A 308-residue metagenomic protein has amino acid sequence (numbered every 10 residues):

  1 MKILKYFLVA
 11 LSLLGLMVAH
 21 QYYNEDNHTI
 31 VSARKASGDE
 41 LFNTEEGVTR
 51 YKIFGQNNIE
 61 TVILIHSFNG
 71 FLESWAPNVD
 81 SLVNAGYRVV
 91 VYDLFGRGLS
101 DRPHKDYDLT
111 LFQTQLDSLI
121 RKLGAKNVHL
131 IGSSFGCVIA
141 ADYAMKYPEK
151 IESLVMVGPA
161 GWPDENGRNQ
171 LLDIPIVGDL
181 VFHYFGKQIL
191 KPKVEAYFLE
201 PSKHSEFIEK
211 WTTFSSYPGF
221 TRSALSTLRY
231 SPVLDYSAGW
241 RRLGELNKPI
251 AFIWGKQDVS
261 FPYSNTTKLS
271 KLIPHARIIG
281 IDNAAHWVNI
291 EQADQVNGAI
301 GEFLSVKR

Functional and structural regions predicted by a protein language model:
M1-E60, N84-Y87, K126, S237 (+1 more regions): Alpha/beta-hydrolase fold catalytic core
T29-I30, R168, Y184-E245: Conserved alpha/beta-hydrolase catalytic His-Asp/Glu region
T44-E46, K52, V91-I131, G298: Active-site loop/oxyanion-hole signature of alpha/beta-hydrolase fold enzymes
F54-L99: Conserved HGGG/HGGXW glycine-rich cap/lid loop of the alpha/beta-hydrolase fold
A141, M145, L154-H183: Flexible "cap/lid" loop of the alpha/beta hydrolase fold
L246, F252-W254: Short beta-strand/loop motif that positions the catalytic acidic residue of the alpha/beta-hydrolase fold
Q257-F261: Acidic catalytic loop of the alpha/beta-hydrolase fold
A276-R308: Catalytic active-site module of serine/aspartate enzymes centered on a nucleophile-bearing elbow/loop
